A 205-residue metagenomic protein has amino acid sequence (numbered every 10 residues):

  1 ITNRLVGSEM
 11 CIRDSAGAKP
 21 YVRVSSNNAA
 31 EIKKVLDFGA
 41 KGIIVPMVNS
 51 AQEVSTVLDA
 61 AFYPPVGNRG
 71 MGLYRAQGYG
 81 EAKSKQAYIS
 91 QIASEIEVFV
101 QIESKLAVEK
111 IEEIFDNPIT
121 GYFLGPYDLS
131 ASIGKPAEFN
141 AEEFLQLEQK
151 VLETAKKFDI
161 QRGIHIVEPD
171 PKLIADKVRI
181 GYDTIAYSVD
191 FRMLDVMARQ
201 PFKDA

Functional and structural regions predicted by a protein language model:
I1-G7, C11-I12: Single conserved hydrophobic/aromatic residue that forms the stacking wall/gate of nucleotide- or nucleobase-binding
I12-D14, L58, F62, Y88-I92 (+2 more regions): Surface-exposed amphipathic alpha-helices with a cationic face
P20-V24, I43-V45, V98-I102, Y122-L124 (+2 more regions): Hydrophobic faces of well-ordered beta-strands that scaffold small-molecule active sites in alpha/beta enzyme cores
A30, A40-N117: Conserved anion-binding
L36, F115, A175-R179: Non-catalytic positions within long, well-ordered alpha-helices that form the structural scaffold/packing of enzyme
A51-G67, P136, R192-A205: C-terminal helical cap(s) of enzyme catalytic domains, especially alpha/beta-barrels
K105, E112-K135: Histidine/lysine/aspartate-rich catalytic loop segments that bind and position anionic ligands
L173-V189: Short, electropositive alpha-helical surface patch
